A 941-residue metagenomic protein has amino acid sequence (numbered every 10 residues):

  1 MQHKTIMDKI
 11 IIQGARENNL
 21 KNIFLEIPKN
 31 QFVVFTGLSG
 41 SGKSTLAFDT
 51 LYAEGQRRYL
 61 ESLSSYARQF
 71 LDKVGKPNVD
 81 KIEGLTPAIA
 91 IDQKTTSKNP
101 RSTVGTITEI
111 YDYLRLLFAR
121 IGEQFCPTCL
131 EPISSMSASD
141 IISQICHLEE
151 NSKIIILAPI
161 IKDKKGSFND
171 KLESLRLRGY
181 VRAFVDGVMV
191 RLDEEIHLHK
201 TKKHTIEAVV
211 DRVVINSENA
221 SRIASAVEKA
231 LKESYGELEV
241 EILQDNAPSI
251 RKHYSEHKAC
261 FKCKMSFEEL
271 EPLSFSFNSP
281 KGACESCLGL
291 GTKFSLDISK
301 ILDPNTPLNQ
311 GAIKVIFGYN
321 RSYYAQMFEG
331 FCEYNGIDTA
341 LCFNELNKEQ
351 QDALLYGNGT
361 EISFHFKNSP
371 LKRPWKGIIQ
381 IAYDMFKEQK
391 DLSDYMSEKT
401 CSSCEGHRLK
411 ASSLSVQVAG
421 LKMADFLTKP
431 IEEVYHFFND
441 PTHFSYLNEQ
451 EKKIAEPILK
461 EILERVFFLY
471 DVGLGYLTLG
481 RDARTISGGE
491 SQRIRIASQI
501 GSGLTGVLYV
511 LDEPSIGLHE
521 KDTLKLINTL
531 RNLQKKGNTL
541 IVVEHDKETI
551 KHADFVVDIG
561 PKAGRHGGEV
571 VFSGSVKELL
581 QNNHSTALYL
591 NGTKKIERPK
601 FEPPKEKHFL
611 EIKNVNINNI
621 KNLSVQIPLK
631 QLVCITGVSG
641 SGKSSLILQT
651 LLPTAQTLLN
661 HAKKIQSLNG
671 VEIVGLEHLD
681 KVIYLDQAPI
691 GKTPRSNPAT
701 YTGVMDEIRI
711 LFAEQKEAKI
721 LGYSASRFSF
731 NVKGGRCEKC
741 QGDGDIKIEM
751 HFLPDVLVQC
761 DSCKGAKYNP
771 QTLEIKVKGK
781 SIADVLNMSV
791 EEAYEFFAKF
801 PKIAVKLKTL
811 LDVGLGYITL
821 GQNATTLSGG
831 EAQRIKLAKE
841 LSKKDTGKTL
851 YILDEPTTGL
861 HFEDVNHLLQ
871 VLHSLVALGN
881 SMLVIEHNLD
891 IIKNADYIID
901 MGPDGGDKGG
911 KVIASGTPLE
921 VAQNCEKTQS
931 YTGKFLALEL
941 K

Functional and structural regions predicted by a protein language model:
M1-K941: Conserved phosphate-binding elements of NTP-dependent enzyme cores
